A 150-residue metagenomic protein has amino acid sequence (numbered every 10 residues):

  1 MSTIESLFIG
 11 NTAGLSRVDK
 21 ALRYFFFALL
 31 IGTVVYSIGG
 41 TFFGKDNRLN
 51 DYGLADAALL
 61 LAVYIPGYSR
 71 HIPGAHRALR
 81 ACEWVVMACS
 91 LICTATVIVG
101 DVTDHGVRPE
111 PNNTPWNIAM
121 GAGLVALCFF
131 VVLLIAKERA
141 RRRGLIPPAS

Functional and structural regions predicted by a protein language model:
M1-L59: N-terminal signal-anchor transmembrane alpha-helix
N11-A21, K45, H71-C82, R108-P115: Membrane-interfacial loop-to-transmembrane-helix junctions in polytopic alpha-helical membrane proteins
V18-L29, Y52-D56, A78-C89, P115-A122: Alpha-helical transmembrane segments
K20-L29, T33-I38, D104-S150: Alpha-helical membrane-associated segments of multi-pass integral membrane proteins
F27-I38, A57, L61, W84-I98 (+1 more regions): Hydrophobic alpha-helical transmembrane segments of multipass integral membrane proteins
F42-Y52, T94-G121: Interfacial non-cytosolic loop connecting adjacent transmembrane helices
L61-H71, F130-L134: Alpha-helical transmembrane segments in multipass membrane proteins, preferentially the mid-helix core
I65-T94: Loop-to-transmembrane helix junctions at the membrane interface
